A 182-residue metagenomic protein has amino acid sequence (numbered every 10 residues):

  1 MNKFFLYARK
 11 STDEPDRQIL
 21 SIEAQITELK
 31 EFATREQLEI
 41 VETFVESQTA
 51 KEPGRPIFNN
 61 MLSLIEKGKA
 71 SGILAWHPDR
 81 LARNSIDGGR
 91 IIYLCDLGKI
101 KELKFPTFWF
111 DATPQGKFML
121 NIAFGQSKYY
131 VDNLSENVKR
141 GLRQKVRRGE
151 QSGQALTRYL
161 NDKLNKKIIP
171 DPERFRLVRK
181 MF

Functional and structural regions predicted by a protein language model:
M1-Q144, I169-E173, K180-F182: Short, structured surface patches at the beginning of a domain
E150-L160: Flexible glycine/proline-rich, aromatic-decorated loop/lid segments
R158-I169: Short, Lys/Arg-enriched N-terminal segment that forms or immediately precedes the first helix of a structured domain
D162-L164, R174-R179: Flexible glycine/proline-enriched surface loops and loop-helix/loop-strand junctions
